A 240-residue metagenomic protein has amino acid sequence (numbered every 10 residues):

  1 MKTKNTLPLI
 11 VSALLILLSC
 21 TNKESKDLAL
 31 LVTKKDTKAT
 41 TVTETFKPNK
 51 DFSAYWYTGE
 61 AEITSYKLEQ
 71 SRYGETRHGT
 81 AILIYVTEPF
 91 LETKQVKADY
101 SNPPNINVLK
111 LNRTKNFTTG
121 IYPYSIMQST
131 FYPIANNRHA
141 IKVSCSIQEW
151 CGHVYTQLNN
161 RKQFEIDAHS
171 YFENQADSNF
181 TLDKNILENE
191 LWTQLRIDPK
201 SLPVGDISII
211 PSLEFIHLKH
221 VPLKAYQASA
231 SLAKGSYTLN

Functional and structural regions predicted by a protein language model:
M1-L9: Bacterial N-terminal signal peptides that target proteins for export
A13-L14: Residue-level signal for mature regions of secreted extracellular proteins and peptides
L17-S19: C-terminal motif of bacterial Sec signal peptides marking the signal peptidase cleavage site
T21-K23: Bacterial signal peptide processing site
K34, K38-Y85, I106-H220: Contiguous hydrophobic, core-forming segments of folded domains
I82-P104, I207-N240: Extended beta-strand-rich segments in extracellular/periplasmic secretory proteins, especially within noncatalytic
